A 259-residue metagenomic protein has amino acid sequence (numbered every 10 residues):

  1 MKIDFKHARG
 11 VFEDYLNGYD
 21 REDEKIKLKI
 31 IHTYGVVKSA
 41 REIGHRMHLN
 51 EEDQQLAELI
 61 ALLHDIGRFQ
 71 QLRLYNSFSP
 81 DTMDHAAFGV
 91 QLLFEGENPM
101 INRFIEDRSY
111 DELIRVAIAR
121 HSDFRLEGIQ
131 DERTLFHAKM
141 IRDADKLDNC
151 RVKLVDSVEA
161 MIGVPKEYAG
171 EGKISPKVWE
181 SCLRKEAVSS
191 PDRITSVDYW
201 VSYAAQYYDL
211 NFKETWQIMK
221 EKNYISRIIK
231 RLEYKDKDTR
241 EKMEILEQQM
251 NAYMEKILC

Functional and structural regions predicted by a protein language model:
M1-A87, D131: Acidic/His-rich, divalent-metal-binding segments that scaffold phosphate/diphosphate chemistry
D4, D14, G89, Y208 (+1 more regions): A broadly tuned "polar low-complexity/structure-edge" signature
K25-I30, Y34, K38, E42-N50 (+2 more regions): Divalent metal-dependent phosphate-bond-processing catalytic cores, especially two-metal-ion Mg2+/Mn2+ enzymes that act
N50-L62, D107-A117, T134-M140: Alpha-helical scaffolds flanking conserved acidic
F69-L113, F124: Hydrophobic/aromatic-rich structural module bridging two neighboring secondary-structure elements via a short loop
